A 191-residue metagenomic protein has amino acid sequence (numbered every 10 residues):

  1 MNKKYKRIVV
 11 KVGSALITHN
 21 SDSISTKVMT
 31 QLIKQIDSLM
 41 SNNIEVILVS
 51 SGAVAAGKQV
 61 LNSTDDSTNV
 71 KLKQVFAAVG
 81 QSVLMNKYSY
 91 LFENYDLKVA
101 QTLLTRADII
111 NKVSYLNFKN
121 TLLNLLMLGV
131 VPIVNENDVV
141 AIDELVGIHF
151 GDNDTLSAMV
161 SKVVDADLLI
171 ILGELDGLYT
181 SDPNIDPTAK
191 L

Functional and structural regions predicted by a protein language model:
M1-L191: Nucleotide/pyrophosphate-binding catalytic subdomain
